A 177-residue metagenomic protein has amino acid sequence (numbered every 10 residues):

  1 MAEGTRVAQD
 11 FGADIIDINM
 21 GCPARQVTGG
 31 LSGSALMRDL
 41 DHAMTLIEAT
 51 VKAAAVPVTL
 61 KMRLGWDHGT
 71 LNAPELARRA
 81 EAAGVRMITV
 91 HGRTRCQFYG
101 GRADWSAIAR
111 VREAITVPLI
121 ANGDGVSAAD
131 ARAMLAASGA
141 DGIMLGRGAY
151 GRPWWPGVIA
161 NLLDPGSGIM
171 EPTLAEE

Functional and structural regions predicted by a protein language model:
M1-E81: Active-site entrance/lid segments in N-terminal catalytic domains of soluble metabolic enzymes
G4-R6, A103, M134: Surface-exposed beta-strand edges and their flanking turn/coil or helix-capping segments
G12, T28-G29, H91, R95 (+2 more regions): Short, functionally important structural connectors and interaction interfaces within domains
G21-P23, K61-D67, R93-R95, N122-V126 (+1 more regions): Active-site beta-loop-alpha junctions enriched in small/polar residues
R25-H42, R93-D104, L163-G168: Glycine-rich tight-turn/loop motif centered on a GG-T
T45, A53-A55, G69-M87, Y99 (+3 more regions): Alpha/beta catalytic cores of nucleotide-metabolism and tRNA/nucleoside-modifying enzymes
